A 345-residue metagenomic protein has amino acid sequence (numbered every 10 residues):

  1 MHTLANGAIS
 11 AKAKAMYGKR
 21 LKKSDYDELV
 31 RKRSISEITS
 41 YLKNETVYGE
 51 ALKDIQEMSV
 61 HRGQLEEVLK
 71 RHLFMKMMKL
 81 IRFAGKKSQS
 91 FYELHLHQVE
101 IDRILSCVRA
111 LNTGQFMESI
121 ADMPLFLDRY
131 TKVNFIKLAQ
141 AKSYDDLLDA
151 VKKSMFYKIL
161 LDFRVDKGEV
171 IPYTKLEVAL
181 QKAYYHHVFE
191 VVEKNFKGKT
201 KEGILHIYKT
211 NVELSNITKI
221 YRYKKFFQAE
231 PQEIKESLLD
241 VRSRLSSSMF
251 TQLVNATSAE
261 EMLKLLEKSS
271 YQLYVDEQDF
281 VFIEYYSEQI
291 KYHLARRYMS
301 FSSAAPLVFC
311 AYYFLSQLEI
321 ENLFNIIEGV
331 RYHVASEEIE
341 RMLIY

Functional and structural regions predicted by a protein language model:
M1-Y345: N-terminal domain-start signal
